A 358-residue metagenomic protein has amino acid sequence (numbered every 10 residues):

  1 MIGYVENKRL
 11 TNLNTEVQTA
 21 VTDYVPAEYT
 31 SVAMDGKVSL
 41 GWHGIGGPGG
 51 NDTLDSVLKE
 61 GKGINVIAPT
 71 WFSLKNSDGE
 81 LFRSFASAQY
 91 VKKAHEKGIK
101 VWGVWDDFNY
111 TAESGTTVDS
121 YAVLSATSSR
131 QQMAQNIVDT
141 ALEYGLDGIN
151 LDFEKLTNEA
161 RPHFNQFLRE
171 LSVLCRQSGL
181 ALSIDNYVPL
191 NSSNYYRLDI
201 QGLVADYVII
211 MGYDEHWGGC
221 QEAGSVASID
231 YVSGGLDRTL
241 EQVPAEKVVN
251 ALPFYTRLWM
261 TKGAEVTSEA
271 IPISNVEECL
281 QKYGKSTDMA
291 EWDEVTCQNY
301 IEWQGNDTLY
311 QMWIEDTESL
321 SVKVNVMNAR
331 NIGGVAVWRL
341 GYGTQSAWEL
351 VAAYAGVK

Functional and structural regions predicted by a protein language model:
I2-V38: Boundary regions of SH3-family modules and the immediately adjacent low-complexity/disordered segments in eukaryotic
Y24-V25, Y110-A112, T117-D119, F254-V326 (+1 more regions): Glycan-binding loop/region signatures in secreted carbohydrate-active enzymes
V38-P48, D55-A86, G115-T117, A223-G224: N-terminal substrate-binding region of glycoside hydrolase catalytic domains
S39-H43, N65-P69, V101-W105, I149-L151 (+4 more regions): Hydrophobic faces of well-ordered beta-strands that scaffold small-molecule active sites in alpha/beta enzyme cores
D52-S77, N136-I149, V322-V335: Catalytic domains of carbohydrate-active enzymes, especially glycoside hydrolases
V66-T70, L74, A88-Q131, Q135-G148 (+1 more regions): Substrate-binding cleft and catalytic face of glycoside hydrolase catalytic domains, especially the flexible beta-alpha
N76-A86, Q135, N158-Y283: Substrate-binding surface in catalytic domains of secreted glycosidases
K323-K358: Acidic/aromatic/glycine-rich contiguous surface patches that form carbohydrate-binding/processing clefts and analogous
